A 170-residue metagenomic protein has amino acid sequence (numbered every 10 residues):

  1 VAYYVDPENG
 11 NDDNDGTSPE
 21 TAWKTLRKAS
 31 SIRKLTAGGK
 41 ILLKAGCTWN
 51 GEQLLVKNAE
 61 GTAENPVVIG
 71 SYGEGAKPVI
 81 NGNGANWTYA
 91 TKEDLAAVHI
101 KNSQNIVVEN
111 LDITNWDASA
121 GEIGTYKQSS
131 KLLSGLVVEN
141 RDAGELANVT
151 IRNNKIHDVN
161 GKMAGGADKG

Functional and structural regions predicted by a protein language model:
V1-P7: Boundary/junction segments of secreted and surface-exposed precursor proteins
P7-E8, L26, K57, Y72 (+2 more regions): Small disulfide-bonded, cysteine-rich extracellular recognition modules and tandem repeats
P7-K44, T48-N50, D94: Acidic Gly/Asp/Thr-rich repetitive segments characteristic of extracellular carbohydrate-active and adhesion proteins
E8-G10, E74, I113, A118: Short connector loops/turns at beta-strand edges and beta->alpha or beta->beta junctions
N11-G16, K77-N81, Y89: Short, solvent-exposed loop/turn elements at domain surfaces
I32-G84, I100-L111, A147-R152: Beta-solenoid repeat scaffold
T91-G170: Right-handed parallel beta-helix
